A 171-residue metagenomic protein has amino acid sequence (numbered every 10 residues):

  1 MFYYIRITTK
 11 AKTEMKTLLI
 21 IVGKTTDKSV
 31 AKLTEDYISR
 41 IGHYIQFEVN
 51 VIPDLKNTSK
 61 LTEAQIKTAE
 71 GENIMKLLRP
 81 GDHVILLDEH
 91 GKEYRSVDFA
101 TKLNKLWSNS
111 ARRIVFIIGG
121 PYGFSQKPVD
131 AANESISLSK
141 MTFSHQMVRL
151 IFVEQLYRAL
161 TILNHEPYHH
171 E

Functional and structural regions predicted by a protein language model:
F2-E14: Short, Lys/Arg-enriched N-terminal segments with co-localized hydrophobic residues within the first ~10-30 amino acids
M15-I41: N-terminal beta1-alpha1 ligand-phosphate binding loop
L19, I85, G119, F152: Conserved RecA-like P-loop NTPase ATPase core
I20, E48-N50: General small-molecule cofactor/ligand-binding pocket signal
T25, E89-K92, G120-G123: Short glycine-rich anion-binding loops that position phosphate/pyrophosphate groups of nucleotides and phosphorylated
Q46, P53-R112: S-adenosyl-L-methionine/SAH cofactor-binding core of RNA-modifying enzymes
A100-S139: A mid-sequence interfacial segment
Q126-H170: Structured adenosyl-cofactor binding patch, chiefly the S-adenosyl-L-methionine
